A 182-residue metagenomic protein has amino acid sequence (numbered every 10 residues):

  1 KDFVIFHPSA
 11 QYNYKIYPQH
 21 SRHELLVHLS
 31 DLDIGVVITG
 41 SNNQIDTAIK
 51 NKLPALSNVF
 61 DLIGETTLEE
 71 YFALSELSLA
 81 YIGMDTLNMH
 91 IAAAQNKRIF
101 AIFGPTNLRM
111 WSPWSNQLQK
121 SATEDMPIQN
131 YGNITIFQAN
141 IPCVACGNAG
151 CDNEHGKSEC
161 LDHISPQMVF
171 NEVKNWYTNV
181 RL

Functional and structural regions predicted by a protein language model:
K1-V4: Nucleotide-sugar donor-binding and catalytic loop/hinge architecture of NDP-sugar-dependent glycosyltransferases
A10, Q19-R109, S115: Donor-binding and catalytic core of enzymes assembling or modifying cell-surface/extracellular glycoconjugates
A10-N13, D152-N153: A short, flexible beta-alpha/helix-coil linker loop
N13-I16, C146: A generic structural signal for short coil/turn motifs at secondary-structure boundaries
I16-Q19, E159: Short, solvent-exposed loop/turn segments at secondary-structure boundaries
D61-L62, A93-L182: Nucleotide-sugar donor-binding patch of glycosyltransferase catalytic domains
